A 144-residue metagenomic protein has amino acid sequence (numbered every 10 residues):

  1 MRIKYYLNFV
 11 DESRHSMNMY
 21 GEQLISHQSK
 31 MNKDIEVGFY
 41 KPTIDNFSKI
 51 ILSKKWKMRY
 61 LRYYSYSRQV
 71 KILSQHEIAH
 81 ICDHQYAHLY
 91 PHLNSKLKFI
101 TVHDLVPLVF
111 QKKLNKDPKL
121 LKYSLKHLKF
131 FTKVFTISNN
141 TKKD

Functional and structural regions predicted by a protein language model:
R2-L89: Active-site donor-binding segments of glycosyltransferases and PAPS-dependent sulfotransferases
F9, Q85, D104-V106, N140: Short, flexible active-site-adjacent loop segments at beta-strand->alpha-helix junctions, enriched in small/polar
H15-M17, Q111-N115: Short, solvent-exposed loop/turn segments at secondary-structure boundaries
L24, S124-H127, T141: Structural preference for long, well-ordered alpha-helical segments in enzyme cores
I78-H80, H92-K112: Active-site proximal beta-strand in glycosyltransferases
P91-S95, H127-F130: Short, conserved loop/helix-junction motifs that constitute active-site signature segments in enzyme catalytic cores
N115-V134: Membrane-proximal helix-turn-helix segments that form the acceptor-binding/catalytic region of lipid-linked
F131-D144: A short, active-site helix/loop in glycosyltransferases that binds the activated sugar's phosphate group
